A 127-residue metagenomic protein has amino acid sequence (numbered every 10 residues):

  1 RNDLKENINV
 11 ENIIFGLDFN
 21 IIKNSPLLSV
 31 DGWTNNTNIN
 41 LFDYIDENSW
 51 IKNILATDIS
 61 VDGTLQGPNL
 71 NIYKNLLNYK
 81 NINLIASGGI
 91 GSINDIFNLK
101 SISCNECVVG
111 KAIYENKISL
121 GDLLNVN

Functional and structural regions predicted by a protein language model:
R1-D62: Conserved anion-binding
R1-E6, N71-V109, L123: Catalytic cores of alpha/beta
G16-L27, T64, P68, C104-Y114: A broadly tuned preference for mixed-charge, low-complexity surface segments
T34-D43, Q66-N75, L124: Charged helix-capping and loop-helix junction motifs
T57, D62-L65, I85-G89, K111-A112: Glycine- and other small-residue-rich loops at beta-strand/loop junctions that grip anionic moieties
G63-L65, I93-I96, E115-I118: Short active-site-adjacent structural elements
A112-N127: Short, basic/aromatic-enriched C-terminal tail that caps enzymatic domains
